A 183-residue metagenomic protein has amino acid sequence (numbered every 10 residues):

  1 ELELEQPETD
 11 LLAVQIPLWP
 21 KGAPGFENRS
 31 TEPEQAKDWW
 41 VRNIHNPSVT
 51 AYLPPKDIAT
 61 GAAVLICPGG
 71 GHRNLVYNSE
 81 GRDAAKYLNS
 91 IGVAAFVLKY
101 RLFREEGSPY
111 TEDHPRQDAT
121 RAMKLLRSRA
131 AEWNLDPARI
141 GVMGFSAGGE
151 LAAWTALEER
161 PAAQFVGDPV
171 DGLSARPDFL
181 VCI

Functional and structural regions predicted by a protein language model:
E1-A51, Y110, R176: A domain-start/cap signature at the N-terminus of enzymes
T9-L11, N43, D57-A59, S90 (+2 more regions): Extracellular/periplasmic catalytic domains that process cell-envelope and extracellular macromolecules
I44-P55, T60, N74-V76, E80: N-terminal carbohydrate-binding/catalytic regions of secreted carbohydrate-active enzymes
T60-G69: Short beta-strand element of the alpha/beta-hydrolase
A63, N89-R101, G141, F179: A fold-wide structural signal in alpha/beta-hydrolase
P68-R73, S146: Active-site glycine-rich loops that stabilize anionic/oxyanionic intermediates across multiple enzyme folds
V76-Y77, D83-A84, L98-P137: Catalytic nucleophile-loop/oxyanion-hole region of alpha/beta-hydrolase and closely related hydrolase-like folds
Q117-I183: Primarily recognizes the serine-hydrolase "nucleophile elbow" in alpha/beta-hydrolase and SGNH/GDSL folds
